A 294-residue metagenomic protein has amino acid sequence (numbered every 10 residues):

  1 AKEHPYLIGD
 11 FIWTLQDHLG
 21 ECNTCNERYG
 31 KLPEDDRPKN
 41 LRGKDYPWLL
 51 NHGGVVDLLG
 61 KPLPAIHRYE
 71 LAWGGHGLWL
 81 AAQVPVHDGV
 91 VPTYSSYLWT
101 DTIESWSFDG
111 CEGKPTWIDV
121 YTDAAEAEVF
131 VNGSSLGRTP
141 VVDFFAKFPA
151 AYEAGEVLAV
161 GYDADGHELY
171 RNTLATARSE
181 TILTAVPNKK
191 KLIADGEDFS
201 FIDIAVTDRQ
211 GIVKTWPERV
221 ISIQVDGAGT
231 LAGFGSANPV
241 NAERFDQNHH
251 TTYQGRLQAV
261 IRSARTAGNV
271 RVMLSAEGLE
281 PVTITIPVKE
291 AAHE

Functional and structural regions predicted by a protein language model:
A1-E197, R209-V213: Substrate-binding clefts and catalytic carboxylate motifs of secreted carbohydrate-active enzymes
V131-L136, A164, R209, V225-L231 (+2 more regions): Change "in extracellular beta-sheet-rich domains … of secreted and cell-surface proteins" to "in beta-sheet-rich domains
G133-D143, L231-H250: Solvent-exposed beta-strand/loop surfaces of large extracellular or lumenal domains
K147-Y152, D246-R265: Short, hydrophobic beta-strand segments
A154-L158, F201, N269-R271: Short, conserved beta-strand segments of beta-strand-rich sandwich/propeller modules, principally
Y170-S179, L279-E294: Short beta-strand elements
E180-T184, I223-V240, A292-E294: Short aromatic-acidic-glycine turn motif
